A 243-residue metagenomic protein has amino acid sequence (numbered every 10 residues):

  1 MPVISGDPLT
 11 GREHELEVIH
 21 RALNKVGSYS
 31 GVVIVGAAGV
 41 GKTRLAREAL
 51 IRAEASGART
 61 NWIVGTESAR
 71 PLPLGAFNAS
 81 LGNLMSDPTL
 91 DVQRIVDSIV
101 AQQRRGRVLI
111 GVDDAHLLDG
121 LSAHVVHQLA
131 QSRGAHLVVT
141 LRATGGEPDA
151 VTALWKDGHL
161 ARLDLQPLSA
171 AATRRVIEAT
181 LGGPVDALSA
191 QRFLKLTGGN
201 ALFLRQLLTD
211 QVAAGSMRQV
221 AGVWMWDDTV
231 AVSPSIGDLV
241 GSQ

Functional and structural regions predicted by a protein language model:
P8-A22: N-terminal pre-P-loop "Q-motif" helix
H20-K25, S86-D87, V138, T144-G198 (+1 more regions): Helix-loop-helix "sensor" segment of P-loop NTPases
G31: Walker A (P-loop) ATP-phosphate-binding motif of ABC ATPase nucleotide-binding domains
I34: Hydrophobic anchor at the beta1->P-loop junction of P-loop NTPases
A37: P-loop (Walker A) phosphate-binding loop of NTP-binding proteins
V40, R44-V108, L117: Conserved phosphate-binding/catalytic loops and adjacent sensor/switch elements of nucleotide-binding enzymes, spanning
E48-R52, Q128, Q206: Active-site signature of alpha/beta-hydrolase-fold catalytic machinery across serine- and Asp/Cys-nucleophile hydrolases
R104-T140: Conserved Walker B catalytic segment
